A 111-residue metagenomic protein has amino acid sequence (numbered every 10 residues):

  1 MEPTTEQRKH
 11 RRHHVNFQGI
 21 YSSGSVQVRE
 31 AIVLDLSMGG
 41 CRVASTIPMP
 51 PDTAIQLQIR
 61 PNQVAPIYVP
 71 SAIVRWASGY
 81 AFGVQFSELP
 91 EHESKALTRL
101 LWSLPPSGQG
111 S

Functional and structural regions predicted by a protein language model:
M1-L36, T98, W102-S111: N-terminal helix initiation/capping motif
T5, Q58, V69-S71: Short beta-alpha junctions and helix-cap segments that line functional grooves
V15-P48, Q56, S78-G83: Short strand-loop-strand
Q27, P66-P70: Short amphipathic beta-strand starts and helix->beta connectors
R60-A65: Short, charged beta-turn/beta-strand-edge "cap" motif at the junction between a beta-strand and an adjacent loop
R75-S103: C-terminal structural segments of small proteins and small subunits
